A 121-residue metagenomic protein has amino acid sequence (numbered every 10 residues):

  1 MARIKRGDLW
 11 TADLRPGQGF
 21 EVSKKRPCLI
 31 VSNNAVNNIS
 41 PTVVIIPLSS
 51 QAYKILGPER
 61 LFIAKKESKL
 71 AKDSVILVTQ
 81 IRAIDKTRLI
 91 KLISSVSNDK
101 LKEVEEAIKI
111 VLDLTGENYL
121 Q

Functional and structural regions predicted by a protein language model:
M1-R3, G19: Short, surface-exposed secondary-structure edge patches
A2, E67-Q121: C-terminal terminal-subdomain/extension
G17-G19, K102: Helix-centric, low-specificity signal for extended rod-like, repetitive segments
V22-K24, I30-K66: Compact nucleic-acid interaction/catalytic patches
